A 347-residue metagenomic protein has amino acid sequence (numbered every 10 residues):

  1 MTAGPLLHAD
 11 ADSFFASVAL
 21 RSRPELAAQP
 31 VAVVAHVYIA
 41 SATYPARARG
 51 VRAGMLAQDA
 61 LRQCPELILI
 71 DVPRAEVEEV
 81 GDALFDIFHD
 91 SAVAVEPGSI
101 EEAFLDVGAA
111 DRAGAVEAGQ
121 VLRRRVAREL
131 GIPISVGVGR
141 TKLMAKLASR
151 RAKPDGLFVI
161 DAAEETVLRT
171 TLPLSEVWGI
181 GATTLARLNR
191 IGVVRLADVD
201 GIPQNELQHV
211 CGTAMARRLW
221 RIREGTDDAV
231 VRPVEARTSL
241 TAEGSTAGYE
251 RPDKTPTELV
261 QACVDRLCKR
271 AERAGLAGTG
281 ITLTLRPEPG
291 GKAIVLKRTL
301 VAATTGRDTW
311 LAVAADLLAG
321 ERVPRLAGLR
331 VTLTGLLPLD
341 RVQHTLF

Functional and structural regions predicted by a protein language model:
M1-R218, K269, L337-F347: Gly/Gly-Pro- and Ser/Thr-rich, intrinsically disordered tail segments characteristic of DNA damage-repair and tolerance
H8, N189-G328, L337-R341: DNA-contacting surface of Y-family translesion DNA polymerases
E129, L329-L333: C-terminal edge-of-domain segments
S135-V138, V230, R330: A structural signal for short, well-ordered beta-strand segments and their strand-loop junctions that often border
